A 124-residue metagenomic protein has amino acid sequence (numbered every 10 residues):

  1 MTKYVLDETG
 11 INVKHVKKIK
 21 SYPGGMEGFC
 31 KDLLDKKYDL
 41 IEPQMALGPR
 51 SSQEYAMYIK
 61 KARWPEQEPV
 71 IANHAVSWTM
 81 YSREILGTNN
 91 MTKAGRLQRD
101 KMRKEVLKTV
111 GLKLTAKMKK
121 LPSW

Functional and structural regions predicted by a protein language model:
M1-W124: Alpha-helical scaffold segments
